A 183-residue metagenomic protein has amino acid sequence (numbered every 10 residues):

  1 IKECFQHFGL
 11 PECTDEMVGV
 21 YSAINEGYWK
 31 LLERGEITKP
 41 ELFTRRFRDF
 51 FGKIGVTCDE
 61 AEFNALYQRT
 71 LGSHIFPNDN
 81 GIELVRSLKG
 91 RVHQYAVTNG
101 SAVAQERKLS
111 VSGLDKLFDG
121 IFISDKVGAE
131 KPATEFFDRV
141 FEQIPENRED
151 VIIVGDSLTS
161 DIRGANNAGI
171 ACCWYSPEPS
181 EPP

Functional and structural regions predicted by a protein language model:
I1-D79: N-terminal helical cap/lid subdomain that shapes the substrate entry/recognition surface in HAD-like hydrolases
L10, V56, G90, E146-N147: Short, well-ordered coil loops that connect the C-terminus of an alpha-helix to the N-terminus of a beta-strand
N80-R91: Catalytic-core regions built around general acid/base machinery
R86, S101-P183: Asp-based, Mg2+/Mn2+-dependent phosphohydrolase catalytic module
R91-V92, G169: Glycine-centered short loops/turns at secondary-structure junctions
T98: Conserved phosphate-coupling serine/threonine residues in phosphotransfer and NTP-handling enzymes
